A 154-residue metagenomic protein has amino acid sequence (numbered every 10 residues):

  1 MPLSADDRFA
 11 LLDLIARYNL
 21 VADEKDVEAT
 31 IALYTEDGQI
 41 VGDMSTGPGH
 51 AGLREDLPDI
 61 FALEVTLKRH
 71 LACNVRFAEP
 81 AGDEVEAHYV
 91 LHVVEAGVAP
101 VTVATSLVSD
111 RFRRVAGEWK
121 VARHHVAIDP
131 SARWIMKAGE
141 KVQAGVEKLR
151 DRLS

Functional and structural regions predicted by a protein language model:
M1-E36: Short, low-complexity N-terminal intrinsically disordered segments enriched in polar/charged residues
N19-V21, A62-V65, V98-A99: Short helix-to-loop capping/linker segments positioned immediately adjacent to catalytic or ligand/cofactor-binding
V27-H92: A solvent-exposed, acidic/Ser-Thr-rich amphipathic alpha-helical stretch
H70-A72, T102-S109: Short, surface-exposed coil-to-beta transition loops
E84-E86, L107-G139: Short beta-strand edge/turn micro-motifs at domain boundaries
V94-V103: Short, cysteine-centered beta-strand-loop-beta hairpins and adjacent loop/turn segments enriched in charged/polar
A132-S154: Acidic/histidine-enriched, glycine/proline-rich intrinsically disordered or flexible terminal extensions
